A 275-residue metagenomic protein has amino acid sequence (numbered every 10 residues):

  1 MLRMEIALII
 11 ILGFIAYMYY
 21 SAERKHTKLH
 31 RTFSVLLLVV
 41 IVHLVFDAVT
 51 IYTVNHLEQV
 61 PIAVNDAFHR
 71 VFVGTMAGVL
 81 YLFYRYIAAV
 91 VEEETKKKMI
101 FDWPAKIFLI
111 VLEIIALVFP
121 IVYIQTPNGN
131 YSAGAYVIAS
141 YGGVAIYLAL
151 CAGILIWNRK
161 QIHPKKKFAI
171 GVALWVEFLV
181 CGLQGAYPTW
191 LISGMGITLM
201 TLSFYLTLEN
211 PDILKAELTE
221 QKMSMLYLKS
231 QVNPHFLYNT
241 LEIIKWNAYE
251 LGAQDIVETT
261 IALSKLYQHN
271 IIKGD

Functional and structural regions predicted by a protein language model:
M1-I10, L112-I154: Extracellular-loop-to-transmembrane junctions of the mid-late helices
E5-R24, L29-P61, N65-R85, P104-P120 (+1 more regions): Hydrophobic alpha-helical transmembrane segments of multi-pass membrane proteins
F14-Y20, L82-Y86, G142-I162, T207: Alpha-helical transmembrane segments in multipass membrane proteins, preferentially the mid-helix core
Q59-V71, P127-A139, I192-I197: Non-cytosolic membrane-interface motifs at loop->transmembrane helix junctions
F83-K96: Class A GPCR helix-loop hinge within the 7TM core
K97-F101, N130-V137, I154-W175, I244: Membrane-helix boundary/juxtamembrane motif in polytopic membrane proteins
N130, G182-L191: Membrane-interface helix caps and helix-loop-helix hairpins in membrane proteins
P188-S193, I197-D275: Two-component histidine phosphotransfer core
